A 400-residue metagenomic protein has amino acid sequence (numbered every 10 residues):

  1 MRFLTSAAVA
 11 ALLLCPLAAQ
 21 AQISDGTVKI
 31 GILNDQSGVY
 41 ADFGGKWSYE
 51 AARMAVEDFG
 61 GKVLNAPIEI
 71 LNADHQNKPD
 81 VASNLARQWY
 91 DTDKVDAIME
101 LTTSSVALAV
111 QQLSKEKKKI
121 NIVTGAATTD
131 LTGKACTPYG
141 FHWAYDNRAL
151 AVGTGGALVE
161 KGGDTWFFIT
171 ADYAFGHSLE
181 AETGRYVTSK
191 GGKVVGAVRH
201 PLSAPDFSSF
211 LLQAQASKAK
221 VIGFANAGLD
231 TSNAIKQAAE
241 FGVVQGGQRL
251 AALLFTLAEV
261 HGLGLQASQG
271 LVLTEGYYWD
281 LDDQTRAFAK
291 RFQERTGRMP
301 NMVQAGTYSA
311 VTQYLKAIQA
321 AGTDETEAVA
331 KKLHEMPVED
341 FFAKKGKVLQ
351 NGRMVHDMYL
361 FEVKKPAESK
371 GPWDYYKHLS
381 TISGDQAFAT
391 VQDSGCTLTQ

Functional and structural regions predicted by a protein language model:
F3, A7, Q20-Q400: Extracytosolic ligand-binding ectodomains
S6-P16: Bacterial N-terminal signal peptides
